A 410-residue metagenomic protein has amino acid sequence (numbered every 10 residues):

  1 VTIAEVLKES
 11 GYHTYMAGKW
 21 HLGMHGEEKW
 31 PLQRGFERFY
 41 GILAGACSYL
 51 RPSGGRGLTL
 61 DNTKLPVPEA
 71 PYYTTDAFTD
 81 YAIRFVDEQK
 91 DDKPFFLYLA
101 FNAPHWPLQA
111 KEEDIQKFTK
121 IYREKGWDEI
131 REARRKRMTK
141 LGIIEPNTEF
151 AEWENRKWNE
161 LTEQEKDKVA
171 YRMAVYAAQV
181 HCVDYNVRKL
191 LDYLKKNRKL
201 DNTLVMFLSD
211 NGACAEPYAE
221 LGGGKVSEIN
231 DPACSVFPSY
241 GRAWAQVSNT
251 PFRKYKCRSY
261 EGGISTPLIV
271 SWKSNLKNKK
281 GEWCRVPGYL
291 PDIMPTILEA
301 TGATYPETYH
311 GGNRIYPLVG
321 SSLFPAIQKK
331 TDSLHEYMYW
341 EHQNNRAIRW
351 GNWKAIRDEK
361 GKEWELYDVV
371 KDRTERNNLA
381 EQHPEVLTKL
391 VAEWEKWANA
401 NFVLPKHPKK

Functional and structural regions predicted by a protein language model:
V1-E365, V369-K410: Formylglycine-dependent sulfatase
